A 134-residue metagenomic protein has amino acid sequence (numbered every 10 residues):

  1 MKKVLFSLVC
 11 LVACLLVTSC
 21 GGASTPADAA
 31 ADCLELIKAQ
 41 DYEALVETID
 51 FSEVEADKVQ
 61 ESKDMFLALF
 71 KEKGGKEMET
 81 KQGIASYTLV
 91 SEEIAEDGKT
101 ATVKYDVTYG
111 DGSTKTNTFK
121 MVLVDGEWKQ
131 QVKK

Functional and structural regions predicted by a protein language model:
M1-V4: Positively charged n-region of N-terminal signal peptides that target proteins for export
F6-C14: Hydrophobic helical h-region of N-terminal Sec-dependent signal peptides in bacterial secretory/periplasmic proteins
L15-S19: C-terminal motif of bacterial Sec signal peptides marking the signal peptidase cleavage site
G21-S24: Bacterial signal peptide processing site
D41-A56: Short, well-ordered alpha-helical segments enriched in acidic and aromatic residues
M65-S113: Surface-exposed, charged secondary-structure patches
T114-K134: Short beta-strand edge/turn micro-motifs at domain boundaries
